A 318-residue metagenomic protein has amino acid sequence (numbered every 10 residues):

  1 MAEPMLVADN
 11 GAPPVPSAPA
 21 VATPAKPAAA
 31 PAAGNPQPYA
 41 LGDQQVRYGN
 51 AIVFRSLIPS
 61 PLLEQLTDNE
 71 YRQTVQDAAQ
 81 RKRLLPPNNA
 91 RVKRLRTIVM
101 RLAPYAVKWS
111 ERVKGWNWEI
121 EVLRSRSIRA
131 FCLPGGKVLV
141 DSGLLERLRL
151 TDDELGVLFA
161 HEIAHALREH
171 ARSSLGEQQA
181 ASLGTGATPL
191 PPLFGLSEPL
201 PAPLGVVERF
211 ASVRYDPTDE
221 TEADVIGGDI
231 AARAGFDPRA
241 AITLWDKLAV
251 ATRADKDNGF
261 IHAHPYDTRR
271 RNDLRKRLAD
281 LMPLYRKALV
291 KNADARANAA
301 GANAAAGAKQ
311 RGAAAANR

Functional and structural regions predicted by a protein language model:
A2-R318: A Zn2+-metalloprotease active-site environment signal
